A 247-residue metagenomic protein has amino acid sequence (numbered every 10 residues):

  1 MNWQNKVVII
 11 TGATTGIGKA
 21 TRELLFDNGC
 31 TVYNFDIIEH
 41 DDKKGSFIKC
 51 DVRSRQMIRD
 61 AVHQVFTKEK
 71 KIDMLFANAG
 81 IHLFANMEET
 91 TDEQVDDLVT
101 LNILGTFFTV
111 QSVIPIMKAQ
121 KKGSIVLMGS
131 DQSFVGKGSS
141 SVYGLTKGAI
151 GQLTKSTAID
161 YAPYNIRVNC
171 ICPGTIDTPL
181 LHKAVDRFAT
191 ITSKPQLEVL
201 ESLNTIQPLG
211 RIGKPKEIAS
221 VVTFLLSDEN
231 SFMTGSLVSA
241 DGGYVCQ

Functional and structural regions predicted by a protein language model:
T14-T15: Conserved glycine-rich cofactor-binding loop
N86-M87, T91-V99, A189, L203: Substrate-binding pocket helix/loop in short-chain dehydrogenase/reductase
E88, V135-S141, P163-Y164, G210 (+1 more regions): Active-site loop immediately N-terminal to the catalytic Tyr-X3-Lys motif of short-chain dehydrogenase/reductase
V110, T146, T154: Active-site helix of classical SDR
S130: Residue(s) in the substrate-gating loop at a strand-loop-helix junction that position the organic substrate next
V135, T223, T234-Q247: Short C-terminal tail/terminal secondary-structure segment of NAD(P)H-dependent dehydrogenase/reductase domains
A162, R167, M233-G235: Short, small/polar-rich loop/turn modules that mediate ligand/substrate recognition or access, typified
